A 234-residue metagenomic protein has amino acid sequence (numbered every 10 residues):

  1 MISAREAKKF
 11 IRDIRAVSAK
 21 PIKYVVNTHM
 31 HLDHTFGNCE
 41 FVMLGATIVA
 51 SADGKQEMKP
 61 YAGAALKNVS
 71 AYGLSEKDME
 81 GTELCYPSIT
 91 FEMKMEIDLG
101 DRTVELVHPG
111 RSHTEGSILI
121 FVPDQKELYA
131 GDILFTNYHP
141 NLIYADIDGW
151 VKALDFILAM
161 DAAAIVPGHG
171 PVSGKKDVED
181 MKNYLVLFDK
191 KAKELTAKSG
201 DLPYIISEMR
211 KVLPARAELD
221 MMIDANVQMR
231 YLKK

Functional and structural regions predicted by a protein language model:
I2-A4, E96, T103-L187, K191: Metallo-beta-lactamase
S3-A7, H31-T35, S51, L84 (+6 more regions): Solvent-exposed, acidic/flexible segments
A4-V49, M160: Active-site metal-binding motif and surrounding structural segment of the metallo-beta-lactamase
A7-I11, N38, K55, L66 (+8 more regions): Extracytoplasmic/secreted envelope proteins and their assembly/folding machinery, especially bacterial periplasmic
I14, H29, F41, I48 (+7 more regions): Divalent metal-coordination and catalytic microenvironments
K23, S88, A163: Conserved acidic residues
Q56-H108, P123-D124, L154: Metallo-beta-lactamase
A159-D161, V172-K234: Accessory terminal helices/loops
